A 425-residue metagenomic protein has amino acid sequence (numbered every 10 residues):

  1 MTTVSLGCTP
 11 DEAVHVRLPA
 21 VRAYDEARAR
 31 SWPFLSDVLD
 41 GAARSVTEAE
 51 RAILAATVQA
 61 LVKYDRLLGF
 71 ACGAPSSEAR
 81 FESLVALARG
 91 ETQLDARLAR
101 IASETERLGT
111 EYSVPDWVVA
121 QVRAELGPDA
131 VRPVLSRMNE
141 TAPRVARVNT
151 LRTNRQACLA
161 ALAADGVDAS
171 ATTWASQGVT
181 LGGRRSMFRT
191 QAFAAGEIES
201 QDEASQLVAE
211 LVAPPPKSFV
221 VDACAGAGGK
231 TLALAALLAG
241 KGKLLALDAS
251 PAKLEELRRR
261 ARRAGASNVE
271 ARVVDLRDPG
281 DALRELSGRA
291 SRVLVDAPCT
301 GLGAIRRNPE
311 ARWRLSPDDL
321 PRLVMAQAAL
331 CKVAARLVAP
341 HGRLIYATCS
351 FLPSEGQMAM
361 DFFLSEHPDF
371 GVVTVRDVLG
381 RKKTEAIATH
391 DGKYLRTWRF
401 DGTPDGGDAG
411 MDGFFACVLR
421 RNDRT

Functional and structural regions predicted by a protein language model:
M1-R189: Class I Rossmann-like S-adenosyl-L-methionine
A120, L247-E256, A311-V338: Glycine-rich S-adenosyl-L-methionine
L181-F219: SAM-dependent Rossmann-like transferase core, predominantly class I methyltransferases with a strong bias toward
K217-C224, L245: Conserved class I S-adenosyl-L-methionine
A227-G240: Conserved SAM-binding loop of SAM-dependent methyltransferases across substrates and taxa, primarily the Class I
L238-A239, V338-P340: Helix-to-beta-strand junctions that scaffold the AdoMet/dcAdoMet cofactor pocket in Class I SAM-dependent enzymes
S250-G288: S-adenosyl-L-methionine
R277-T300, P321, A328, P340-T425: C-terminal catalytic and target-recognition region of SAM-dependent MTase-like enzymes, primarily methyltransferases
